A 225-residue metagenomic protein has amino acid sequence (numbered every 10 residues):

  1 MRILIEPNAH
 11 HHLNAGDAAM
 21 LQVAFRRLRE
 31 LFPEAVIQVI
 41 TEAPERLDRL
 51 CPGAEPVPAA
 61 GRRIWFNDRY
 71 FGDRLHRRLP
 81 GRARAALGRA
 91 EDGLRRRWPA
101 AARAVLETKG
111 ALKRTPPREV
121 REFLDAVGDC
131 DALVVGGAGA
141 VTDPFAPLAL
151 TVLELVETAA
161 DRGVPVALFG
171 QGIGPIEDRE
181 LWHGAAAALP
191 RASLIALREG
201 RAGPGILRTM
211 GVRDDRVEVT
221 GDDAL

Functional and structural regions predicted by a protein language model:
M1-P175, R216, A224-L225: Aromatic- and Gly/Pro-rich donor/ligand-binding loops that form nucleotide- or phosphate-bearing donor binding pockets
A111-V120, G172, D178-L225: A nucleotide-sugar donor-handling region in carbohydrate enzymes
